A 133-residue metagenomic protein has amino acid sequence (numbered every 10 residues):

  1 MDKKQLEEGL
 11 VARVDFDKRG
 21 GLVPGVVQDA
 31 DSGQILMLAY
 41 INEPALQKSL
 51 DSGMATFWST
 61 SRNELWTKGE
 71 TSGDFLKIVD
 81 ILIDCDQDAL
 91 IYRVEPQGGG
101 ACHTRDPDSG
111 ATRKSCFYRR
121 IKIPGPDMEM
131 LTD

Functional and structural regions predicted by a protein language model:
D2-L22, A30-D31, I35-L36, I41-D133: C-terminal binding/interaction regions
